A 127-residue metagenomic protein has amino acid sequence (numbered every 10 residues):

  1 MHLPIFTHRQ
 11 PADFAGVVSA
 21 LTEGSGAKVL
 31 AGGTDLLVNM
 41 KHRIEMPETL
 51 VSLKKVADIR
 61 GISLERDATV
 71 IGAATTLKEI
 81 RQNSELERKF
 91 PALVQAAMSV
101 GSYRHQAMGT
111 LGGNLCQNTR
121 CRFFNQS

Functional and structural regions predicted by a protein language model:
M1-S127: C-terminal structural segment of proteins
